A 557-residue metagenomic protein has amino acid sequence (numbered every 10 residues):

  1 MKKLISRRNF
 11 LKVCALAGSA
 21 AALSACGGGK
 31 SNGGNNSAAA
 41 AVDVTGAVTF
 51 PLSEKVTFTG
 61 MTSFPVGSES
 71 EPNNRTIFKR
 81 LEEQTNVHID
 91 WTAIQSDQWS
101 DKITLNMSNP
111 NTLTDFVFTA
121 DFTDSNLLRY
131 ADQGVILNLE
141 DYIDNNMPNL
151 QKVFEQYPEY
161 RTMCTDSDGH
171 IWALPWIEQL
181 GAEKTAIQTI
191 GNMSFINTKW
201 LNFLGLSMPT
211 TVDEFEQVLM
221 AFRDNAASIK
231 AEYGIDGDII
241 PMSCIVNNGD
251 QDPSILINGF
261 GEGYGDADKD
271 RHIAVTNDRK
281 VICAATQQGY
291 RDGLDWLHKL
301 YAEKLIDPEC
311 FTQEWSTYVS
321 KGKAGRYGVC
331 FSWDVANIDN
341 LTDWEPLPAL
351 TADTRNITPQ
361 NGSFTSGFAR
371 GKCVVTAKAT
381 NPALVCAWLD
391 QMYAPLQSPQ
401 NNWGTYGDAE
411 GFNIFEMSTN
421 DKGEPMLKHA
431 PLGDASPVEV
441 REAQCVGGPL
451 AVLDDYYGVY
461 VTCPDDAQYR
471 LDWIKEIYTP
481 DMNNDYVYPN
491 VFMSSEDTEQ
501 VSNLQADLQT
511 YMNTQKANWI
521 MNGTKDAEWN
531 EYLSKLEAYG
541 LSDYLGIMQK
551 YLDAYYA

Functional and structural regions predicted by a protein language model:
K2-S6, L11-E214, A226, G265-I273 (+2 more regions): Conserved N-terminal structural module of periplasmic/extracytoplasmic solute-binding proteins
V56, T62-N73, L180-F195, N202-M208 (+4 more regions): Extracytoplasmic/periplasmic substrate-binding proteins
F78, T104-L105, N111-L113, V117 (+4 more regions): Catalytic-domain carbohydrate-binding cleft regions of carbohydrate-active enzymes
H88-I94, E309, E345-L347: General small-molecule cofactor/ligand-binding pocket signal
L137-M163, L219-F222, I235-D266, D270 (+1 more regions): Carboxylate/His-rich catalytic cores and anion/metal-binding grooves
E140-Y142, D168-Q251, V275-K321, V375-D408 (+1 more regions): Helix-loop-helix "hinge/cap" segment bordering the ligand-binding cleft or interdomain interface
K299-Y301, Y318-W333, T342, T351-Q444: Glycine-rich, aromatic-lined ligand/substrate-binding cores of catalytic and carbohydrate-binding domains
A387, A394-A517, G523: Conserved small-residue motifs centered on glycine
